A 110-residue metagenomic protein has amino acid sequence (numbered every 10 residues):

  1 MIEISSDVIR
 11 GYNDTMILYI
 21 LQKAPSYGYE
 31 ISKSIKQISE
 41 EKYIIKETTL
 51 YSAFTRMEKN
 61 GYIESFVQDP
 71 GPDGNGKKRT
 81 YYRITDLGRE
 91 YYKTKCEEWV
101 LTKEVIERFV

Functional and structural regions predicted by a protein language model:
M1-S6: Short, Lys/Arg-enriched N-terminal segment that forms or immediately precedes the first helix of a structured domain
D7-T49, T55: N-terminal helix-turn-helix DNA-binding core of bacterial DNA-binding proteins
G11, I44, N75-G76, K93: Non-catalytic, surface-exposed connector residues within folded enzymatic/regulatory domains
T48, T55-K59, G76-K78: Basic/aromatic recognition patch in beta-strand/loop cores that engages polyanionic ligands
N60-G76: Beta-hairpin "wing" of winged helix-turn-helix
G76-K93: Basic, amphipathic "hinge/linker" alpha-helix immediately C-terminal to the N-terminal HTH DNA-binding motif
R89-V110: Amphipathic alpha-helical dimerization/coiled-coil segments that flank or bridge DNA-binding/regulatory modules
